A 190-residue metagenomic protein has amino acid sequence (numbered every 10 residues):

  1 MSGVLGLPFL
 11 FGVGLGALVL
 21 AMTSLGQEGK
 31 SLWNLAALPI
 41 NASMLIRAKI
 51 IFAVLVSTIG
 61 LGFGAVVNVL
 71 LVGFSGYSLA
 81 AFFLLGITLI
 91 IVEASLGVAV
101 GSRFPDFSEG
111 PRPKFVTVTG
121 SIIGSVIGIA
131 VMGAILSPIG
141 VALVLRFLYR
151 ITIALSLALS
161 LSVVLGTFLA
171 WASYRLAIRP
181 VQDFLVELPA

Functional and structural regions predicted by a protein language model:
M1-S31, N41-A190: Hydrophobic alpha-helical transmembrane segments of membrane proteins
